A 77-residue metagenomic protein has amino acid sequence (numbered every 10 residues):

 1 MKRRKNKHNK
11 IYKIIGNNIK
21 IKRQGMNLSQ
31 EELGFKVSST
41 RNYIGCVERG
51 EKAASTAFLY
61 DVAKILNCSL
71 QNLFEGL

Functional and structural regions predicted by a protein language model:
K2-G25: A short, Lys/Arg-rich alpha-helix, primarily the initiator
K5, Q24, S38, R49-E51: Residue-level detection of the helix-turn-helix DNA-binding "recognition helix"
N17, N27-L28, A54-A57: Residue-level signal for the short linker/turn that defines the boundary of a DNA-recognition helix
Q24, F35, K64: Alpha-helical residues within the helix-turn-helix
N27-C46: Short alpha-helical DNA-recognition segment
E48, F58, L66: DNA major-groove recognition helix of helix-turn-helix
T56, N67-L77: Short C-terminal boundary/hinge segments that cap the last helix of small helical domains
